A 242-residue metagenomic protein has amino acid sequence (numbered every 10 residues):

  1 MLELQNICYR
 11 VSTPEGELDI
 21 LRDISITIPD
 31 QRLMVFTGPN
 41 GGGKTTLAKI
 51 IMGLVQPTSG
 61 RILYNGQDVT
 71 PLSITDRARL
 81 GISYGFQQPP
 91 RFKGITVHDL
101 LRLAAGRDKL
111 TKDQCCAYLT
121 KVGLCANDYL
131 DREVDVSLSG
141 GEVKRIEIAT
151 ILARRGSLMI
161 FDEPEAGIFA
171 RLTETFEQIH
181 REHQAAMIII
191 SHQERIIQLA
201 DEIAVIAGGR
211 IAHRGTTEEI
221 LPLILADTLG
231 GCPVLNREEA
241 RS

Functional and structural regions predicted by a protein language model:
L2, D19-D23: Conserved structural motif at the start of ABC-family nucleotide-binding domains
T37-P39: The feature captures the beta-strand-to-loop junction immediately N-terminal to the Walker
M52: Helix-to-loop junction immediately C-terminal to a conserved catalytic motif
G60-Q67, Q114: Conserved ABC transporter NBD signature motif
D68-S83, I224: ABC ATPase NBD coupling module
Q88, G94-T111: Q-loop/switch helix immediately C-terminal to the Walker
M159-E163: Catalytic Walker B motif of ABC-type/P-loop ATPase nucleotide-binding domains
